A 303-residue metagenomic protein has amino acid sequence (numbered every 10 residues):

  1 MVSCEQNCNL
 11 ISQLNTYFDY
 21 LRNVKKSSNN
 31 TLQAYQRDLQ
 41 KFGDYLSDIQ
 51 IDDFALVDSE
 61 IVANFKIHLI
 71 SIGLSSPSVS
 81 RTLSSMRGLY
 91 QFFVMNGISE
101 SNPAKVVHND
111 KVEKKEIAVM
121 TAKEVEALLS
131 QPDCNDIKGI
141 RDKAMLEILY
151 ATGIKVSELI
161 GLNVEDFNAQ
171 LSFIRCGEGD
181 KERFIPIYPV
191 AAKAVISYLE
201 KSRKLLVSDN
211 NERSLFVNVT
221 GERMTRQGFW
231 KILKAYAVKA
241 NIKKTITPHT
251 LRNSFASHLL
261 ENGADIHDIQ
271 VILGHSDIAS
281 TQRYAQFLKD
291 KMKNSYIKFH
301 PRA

Functional and structural regions predicted by a protein language model:
M1-A303: Conserved catalytic core of the tyrosine transesterase superfamily
